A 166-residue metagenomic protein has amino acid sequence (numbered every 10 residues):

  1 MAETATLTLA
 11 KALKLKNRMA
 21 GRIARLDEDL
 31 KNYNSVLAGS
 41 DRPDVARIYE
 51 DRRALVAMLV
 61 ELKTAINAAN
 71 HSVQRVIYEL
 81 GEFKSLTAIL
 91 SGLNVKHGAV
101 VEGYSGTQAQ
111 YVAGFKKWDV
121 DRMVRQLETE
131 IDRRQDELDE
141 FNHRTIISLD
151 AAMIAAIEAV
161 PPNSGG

Functional and structural regions predicted by a protein language model:
M1-G166: Structural preference for solvent-exposed beta-strand-turn elements and adjacent flexible terminal/loop segments within
